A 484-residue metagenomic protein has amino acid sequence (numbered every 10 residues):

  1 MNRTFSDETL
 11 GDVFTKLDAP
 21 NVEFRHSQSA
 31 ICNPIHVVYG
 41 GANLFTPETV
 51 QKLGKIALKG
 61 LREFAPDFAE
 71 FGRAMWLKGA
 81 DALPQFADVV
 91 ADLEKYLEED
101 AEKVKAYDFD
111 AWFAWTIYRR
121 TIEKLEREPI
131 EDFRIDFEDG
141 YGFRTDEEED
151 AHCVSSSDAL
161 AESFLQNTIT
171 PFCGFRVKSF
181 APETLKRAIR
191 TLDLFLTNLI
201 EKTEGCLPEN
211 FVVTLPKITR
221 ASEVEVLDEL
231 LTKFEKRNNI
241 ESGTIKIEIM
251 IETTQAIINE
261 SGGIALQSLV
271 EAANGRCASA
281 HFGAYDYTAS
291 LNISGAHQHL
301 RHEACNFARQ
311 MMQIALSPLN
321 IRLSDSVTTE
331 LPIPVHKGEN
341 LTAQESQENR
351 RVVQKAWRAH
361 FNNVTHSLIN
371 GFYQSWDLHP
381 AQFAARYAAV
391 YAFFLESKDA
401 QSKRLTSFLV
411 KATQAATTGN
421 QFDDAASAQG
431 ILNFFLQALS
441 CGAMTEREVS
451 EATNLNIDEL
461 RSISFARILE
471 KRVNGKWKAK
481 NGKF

Functional and structural regions predicted by a protein language model:
M1-F484: Expand to "…catalyze enediolate/carbanion chemistry for C-C bond making/breaking, isomerization, decarboxylation
